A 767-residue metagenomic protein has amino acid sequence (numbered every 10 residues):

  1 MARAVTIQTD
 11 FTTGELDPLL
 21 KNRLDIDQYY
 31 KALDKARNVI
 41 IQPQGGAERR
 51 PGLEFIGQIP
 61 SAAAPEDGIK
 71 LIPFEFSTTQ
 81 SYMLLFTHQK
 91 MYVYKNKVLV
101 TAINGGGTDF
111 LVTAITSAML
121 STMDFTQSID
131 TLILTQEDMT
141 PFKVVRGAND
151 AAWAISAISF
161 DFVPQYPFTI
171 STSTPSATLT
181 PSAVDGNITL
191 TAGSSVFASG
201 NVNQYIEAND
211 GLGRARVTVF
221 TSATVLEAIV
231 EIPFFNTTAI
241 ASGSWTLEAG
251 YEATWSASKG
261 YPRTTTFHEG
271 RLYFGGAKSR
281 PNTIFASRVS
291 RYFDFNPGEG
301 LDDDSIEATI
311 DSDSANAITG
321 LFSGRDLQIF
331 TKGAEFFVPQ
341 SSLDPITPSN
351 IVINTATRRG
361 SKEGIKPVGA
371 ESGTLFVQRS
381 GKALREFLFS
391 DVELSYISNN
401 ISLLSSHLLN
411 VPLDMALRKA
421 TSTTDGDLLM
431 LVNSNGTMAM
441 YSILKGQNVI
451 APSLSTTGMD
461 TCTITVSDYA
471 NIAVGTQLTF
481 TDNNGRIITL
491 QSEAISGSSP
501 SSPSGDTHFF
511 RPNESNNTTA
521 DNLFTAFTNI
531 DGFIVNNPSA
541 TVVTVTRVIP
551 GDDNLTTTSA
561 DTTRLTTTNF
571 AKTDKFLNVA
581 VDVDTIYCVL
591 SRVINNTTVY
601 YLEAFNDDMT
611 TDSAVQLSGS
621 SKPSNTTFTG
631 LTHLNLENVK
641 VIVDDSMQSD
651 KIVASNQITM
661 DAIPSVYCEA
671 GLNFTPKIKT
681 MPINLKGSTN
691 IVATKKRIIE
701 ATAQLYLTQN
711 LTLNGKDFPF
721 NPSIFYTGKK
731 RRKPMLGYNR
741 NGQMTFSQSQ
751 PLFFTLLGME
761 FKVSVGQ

Functional and structural regions predicted by a protein language model:
M1-N104, K143-D150, A154-D185, S244-F322 (+7 more regions): N-terminal beta-propeller domains
E66-I69, T108-A114, L120-S121, D185-F235 (+3 more regions): Extended, beta-strand-rich, solvent-exposed assembly scaffolds of outer structural proteins
F86, V112-F142, L272, I329-F330: Elongated alpha-helical scaffolds
T101, G106-L111, R146, W153-S244 (+5 more regions): Autoprocessing Asn-cyclization modules and mimics
I115-D124, I724-Q743, S747-P751: Beta-sandwich interaction modules
N236-W255, G551-D553, V653-K686, N690 (+1 more regions): Surface-exposed interaction regions enriched in Ser/Thr/Asp/Glu that occur as long low-complexity tracts or repetitive
S312-Q328, G333-S453, A571-V639: Beta-sheet-dominated scaffold domains
N710-P719: Short, surface-exposed beta-strand/strand-loop-strand elements in extracellular ectodomains
